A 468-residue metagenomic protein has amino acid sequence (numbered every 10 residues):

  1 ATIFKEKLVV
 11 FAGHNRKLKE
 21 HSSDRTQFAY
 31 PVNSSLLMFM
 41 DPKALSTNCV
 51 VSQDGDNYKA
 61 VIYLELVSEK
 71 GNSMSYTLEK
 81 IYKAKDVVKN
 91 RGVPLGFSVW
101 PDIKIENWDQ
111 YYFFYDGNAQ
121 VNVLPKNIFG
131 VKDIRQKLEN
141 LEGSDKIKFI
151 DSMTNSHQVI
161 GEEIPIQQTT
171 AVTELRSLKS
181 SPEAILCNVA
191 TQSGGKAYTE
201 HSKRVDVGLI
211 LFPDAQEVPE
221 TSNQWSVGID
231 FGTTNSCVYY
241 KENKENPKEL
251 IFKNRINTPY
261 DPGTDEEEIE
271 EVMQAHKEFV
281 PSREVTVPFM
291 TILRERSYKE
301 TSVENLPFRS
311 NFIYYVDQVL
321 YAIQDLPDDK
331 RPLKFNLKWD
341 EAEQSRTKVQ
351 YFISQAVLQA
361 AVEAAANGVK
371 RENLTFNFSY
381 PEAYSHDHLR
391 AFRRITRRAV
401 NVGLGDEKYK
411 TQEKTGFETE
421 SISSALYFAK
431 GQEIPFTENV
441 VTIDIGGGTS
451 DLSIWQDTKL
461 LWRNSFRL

Functional and structural regions predicted by a protein language model:
A1-Q158, I269-Y380: Conserved phosphate-binding loops in N-terminal lobes of ATP-dependent enzymes of the actin/Hsp70/sugar-kinase
A60-I62, E217-P247, A429-S465: Gly/Thr-rich phosphate-binding beta-strand-loop-beta motif of the actin/hexokinase/Hsp70
D151-H201, E382, H386-L389, D406-Y409: Eukaryotic alpha-helical scaffold "rod" segments
A171-K244, E249: Nucleic acid-processing catalytic cores of prokaryotic defense/repair systems
P182, F378-S423: Glycine-rich phosphate-binding loop and adjoining helix at the ATP-binding site of ATP-dependent phosphoryl-transfer
K203-S222, K410-V441: Conserved phosphate-binding catalytic cores of ATP/NTP-utilizing and phosphoryl-transfer enzymes
S226-I229, L374-P381, K414-T419, V441-D444: Extended hydrophobic secondary-structure segments that form protein cores and membrane-embedded regions
K244-Q274, R463-R467: Flexible phosphate/Mg2+-sensing switch loops adjacent to catalytic phosphate-binding sites
